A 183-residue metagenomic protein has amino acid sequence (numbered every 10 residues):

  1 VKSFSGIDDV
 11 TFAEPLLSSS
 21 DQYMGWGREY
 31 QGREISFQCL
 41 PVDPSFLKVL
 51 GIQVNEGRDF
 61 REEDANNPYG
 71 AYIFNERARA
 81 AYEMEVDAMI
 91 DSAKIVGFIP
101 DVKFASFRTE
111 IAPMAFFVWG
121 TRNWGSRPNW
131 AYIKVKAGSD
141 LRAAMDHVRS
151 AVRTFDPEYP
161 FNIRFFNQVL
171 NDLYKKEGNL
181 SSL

Functional and structural regions predicted by a protein language model:
K2-K176: Mid-to-C-terminal secondary-structure elements that act as membrane-proximal/extracytoplasmic interface segments
K175-L183: N-terminal membrane-entry
